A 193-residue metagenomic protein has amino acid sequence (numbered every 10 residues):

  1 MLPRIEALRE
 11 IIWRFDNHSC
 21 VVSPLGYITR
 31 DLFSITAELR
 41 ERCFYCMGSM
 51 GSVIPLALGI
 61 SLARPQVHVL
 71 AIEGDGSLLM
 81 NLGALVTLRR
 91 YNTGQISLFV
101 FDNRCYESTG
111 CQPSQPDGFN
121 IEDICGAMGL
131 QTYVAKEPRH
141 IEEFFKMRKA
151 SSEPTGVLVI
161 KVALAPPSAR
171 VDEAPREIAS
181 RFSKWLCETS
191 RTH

Functional and structural regions predicted by a protein language model:
L2-R9, S34-T189: Thiamine diphosphate
R4, H18-C20: N-terminal, charge-rich interaction modules
I12-D16: Non-catalytic terminal/interface segments that mediate subunit docking, oligomerization, and allosteric communication
C20-L39: Acidic-glycine-rich active-site phosphate/pyrophosphate-binding loop
R191-H193: Generic C-terminal helix-cap and adjacent flexible tail
